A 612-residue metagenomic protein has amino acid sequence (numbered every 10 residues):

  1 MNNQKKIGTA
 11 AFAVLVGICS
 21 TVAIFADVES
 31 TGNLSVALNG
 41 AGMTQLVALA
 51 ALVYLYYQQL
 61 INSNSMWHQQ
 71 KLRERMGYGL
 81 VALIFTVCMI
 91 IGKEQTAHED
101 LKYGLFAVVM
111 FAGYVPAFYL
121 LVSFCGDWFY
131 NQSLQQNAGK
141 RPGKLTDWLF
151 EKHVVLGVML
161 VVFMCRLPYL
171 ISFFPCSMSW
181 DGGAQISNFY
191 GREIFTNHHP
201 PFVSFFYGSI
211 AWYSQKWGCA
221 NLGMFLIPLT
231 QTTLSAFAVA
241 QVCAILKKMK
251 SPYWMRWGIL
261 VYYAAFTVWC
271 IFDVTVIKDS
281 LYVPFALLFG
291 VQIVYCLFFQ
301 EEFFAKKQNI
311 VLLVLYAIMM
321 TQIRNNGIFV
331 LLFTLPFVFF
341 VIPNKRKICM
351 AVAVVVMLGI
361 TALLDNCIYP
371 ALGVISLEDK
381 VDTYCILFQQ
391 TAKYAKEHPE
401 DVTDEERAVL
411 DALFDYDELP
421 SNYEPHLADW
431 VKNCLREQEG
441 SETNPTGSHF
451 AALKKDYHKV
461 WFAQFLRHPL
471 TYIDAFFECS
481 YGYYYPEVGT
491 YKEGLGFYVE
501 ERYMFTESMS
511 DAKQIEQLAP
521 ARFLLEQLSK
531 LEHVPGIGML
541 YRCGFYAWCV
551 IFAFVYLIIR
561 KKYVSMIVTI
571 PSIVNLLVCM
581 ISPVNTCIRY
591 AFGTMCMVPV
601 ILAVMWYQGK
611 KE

Functional and structural regions predicted by a protein language model:
M1-C19, A41-L83, K102-R166, Q608-E612: Start-transfer (signal-anchor) and selected internal transmembrane alpha helices of multi-pass inner/ER membrane
S30-V47, L222-L226, D474, E478-T569: Membrane-interface anchor segments at the N-terminal boundary of transmembrane helices in multi-pass membrane enzymes
L120, L229-K250: Transmembrane-helix motifs of polytopic, lipid-linked glycan transferases
G157, V242-A265, P284, F304 (+1 more regions): Transmembrane-helix signature of polytopic, membrane-embedded enzymes that assemble or transfer cell-envelope glycans
F173-Q185, I194-I210, G218-L222, G593: Extracytoplasmic catalytic/substrate-binding loops of multi-pass membrane glycan-assembly enzymes
I271-Y282, I323: Short acidic/glycine- and proline-prone juxtamembrane loop motifs at membrane-interface regions of multi-pass membrane
N309-R324, L335-P336, V356-I360: Membrane-interface alpha helices of multi-pass inner-membrane proteins
L372-I515: Membrane-proximal stem/loop segments at transmembrane-domain junctions that anchor or position
